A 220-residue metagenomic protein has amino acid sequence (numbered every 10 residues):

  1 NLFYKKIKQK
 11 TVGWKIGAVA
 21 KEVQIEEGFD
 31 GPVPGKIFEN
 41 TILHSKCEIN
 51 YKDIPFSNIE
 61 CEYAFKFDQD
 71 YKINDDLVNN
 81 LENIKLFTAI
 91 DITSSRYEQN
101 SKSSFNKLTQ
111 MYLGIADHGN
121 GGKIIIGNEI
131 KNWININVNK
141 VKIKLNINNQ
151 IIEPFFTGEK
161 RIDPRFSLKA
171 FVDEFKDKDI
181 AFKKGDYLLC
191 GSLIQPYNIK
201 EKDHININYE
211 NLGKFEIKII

Functional and structural regions predicted by a protein language model:
N1-D163, K200-H204, L212-I220: Catalytic-core "active-site belt" of small-molecule-metabolizing enzymes, emphasizing His/Asp/Glu-rich regions
S167-E174: Short, well-ordered amphipathic alpha-helical segments that serve as non-catalytic structural scaffolds within diverse
K178, K184-D186, I205, G213: A short pocket-lining beta-strand/turn micro-motif at the edge of beta-sheets
K178-I180, P196-Y197: Short, surface-exposed secondary-structure edge patches
F182-I194: Conserved metal-binding segment of the jelly-roll/cupin
G191-Q195, I199-I207: Low-complexity, intrinsically disordered Gly/Pro/Thr-rich segments
